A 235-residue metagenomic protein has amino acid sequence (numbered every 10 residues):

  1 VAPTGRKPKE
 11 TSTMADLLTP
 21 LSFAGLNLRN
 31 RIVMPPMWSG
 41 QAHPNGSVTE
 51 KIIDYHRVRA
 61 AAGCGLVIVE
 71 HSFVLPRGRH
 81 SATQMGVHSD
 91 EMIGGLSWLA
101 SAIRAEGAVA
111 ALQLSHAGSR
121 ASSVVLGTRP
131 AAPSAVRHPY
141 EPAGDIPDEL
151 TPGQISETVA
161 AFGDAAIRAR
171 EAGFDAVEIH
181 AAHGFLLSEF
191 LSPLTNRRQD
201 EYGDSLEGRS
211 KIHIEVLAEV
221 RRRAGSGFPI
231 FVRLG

Functional and structural regions predicted by a protein language model:
V1-T13: Short, Lys/Arg-enriched N-terminal segments with co-localized hydrophobic residues within the first ~10-30 amino acids
M14-P36, I103, R221: N-terminal amphipathic alpha-helix/helix-capping segment at the start of soluble metabolic enzymes
R31-V33, L66, V109-A111, A176-E178 (+1 more regions): Structural preference for beta-strand elements that scaffold enzyme active sites
M34, R59, G63, I103 (+4 more regions): Conserved, mostly hydrophobic/aromatic
I53-L75, E171-A176: Catalytic domains of carbohydrate-active enzymes, especially glycoside hydrolases
I68-I93, L114-G127, E178-D204: Glycine-rich, proline-tolerant flexible connector loops at the mouths of alpha/beta enzymes
M85-A110, L194-I230: Alpha-helix-loop-beta-strand connector modules within alpha/beta enzyme cores
S115-F174: Non-globular sequence segments
